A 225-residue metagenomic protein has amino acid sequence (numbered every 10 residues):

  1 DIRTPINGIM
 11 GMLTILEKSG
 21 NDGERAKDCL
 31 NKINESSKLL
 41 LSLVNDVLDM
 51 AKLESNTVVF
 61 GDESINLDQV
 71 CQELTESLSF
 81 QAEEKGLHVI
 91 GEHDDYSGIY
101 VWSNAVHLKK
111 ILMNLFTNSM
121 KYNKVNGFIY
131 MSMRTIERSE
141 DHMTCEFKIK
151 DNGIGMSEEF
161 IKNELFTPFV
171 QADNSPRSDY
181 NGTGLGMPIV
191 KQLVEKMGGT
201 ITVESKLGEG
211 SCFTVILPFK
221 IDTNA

Functional and structural regions predicted by a protein language model:
E35-L40: Short alpha-helical segment of the dimerization/phosphotransfer core of two-component systems
A51-D62: Helix-loop junction within the histidine kinase core
G61-E76, H88, K109: A conserved beta-strand-to-alpha-helix junction within the catalytic ATP-binding
L67, G155-E164: Short helix N-cap motif at coil->helix boundaries in the Bergerat
S119-M120: Short helix-loop "hinge" at the ATP-lid/N-box region of the Bergerat-fold HATPase_c
N181, G186, V190: Short alpha-helical Gxxx[C/S/T] motif in the catalytic ATP-binding
